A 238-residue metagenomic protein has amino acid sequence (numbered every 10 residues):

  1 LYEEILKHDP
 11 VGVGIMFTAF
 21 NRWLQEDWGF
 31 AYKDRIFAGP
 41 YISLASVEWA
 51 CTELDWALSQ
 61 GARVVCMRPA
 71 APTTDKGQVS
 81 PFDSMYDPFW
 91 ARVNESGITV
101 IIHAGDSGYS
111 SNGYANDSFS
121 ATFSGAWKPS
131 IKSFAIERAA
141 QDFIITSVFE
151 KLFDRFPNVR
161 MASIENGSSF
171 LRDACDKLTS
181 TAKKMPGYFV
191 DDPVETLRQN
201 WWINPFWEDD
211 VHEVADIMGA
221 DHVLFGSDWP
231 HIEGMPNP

Functional and structural regions predicted by a protein language model:
L1, D106-G108, W229-H231: Short glycine-enriched loops at secondary-structure junctions
Y2-G12, E48: Surface-exposed, active-site-proximal loop segments in enzymatic domains
P10-D27: Active-site-proximal gating segment of KS-fold condensing enzymes and close homologs
W23, P88, E213, N237-P238: Alpha-helical elements of Rossmann-like donor-binding domains used by nucleotide-donor carbohydrate transfer enzymes
G29-D34: Conserved catalytic cysteine-centered active-site region of acyl-thioester-dependent Claisen-condensing enzymes
R35, I42, E48, L54 (+1 more regions): Catalytic pocket-lining loop regions of alpha/beta-barrel enzymes, especially the amidohydrolase/enolase/GH5 lineages
A45-S46, H231: Glycine-/small-residue-rich active-site loops that bind phosphorylated ligands and cofactors
D221-P238: His/Asp/Glu-enriched, well-ordered alpha-helical/loop segment that forms or immediately abuts the divalent-metal
